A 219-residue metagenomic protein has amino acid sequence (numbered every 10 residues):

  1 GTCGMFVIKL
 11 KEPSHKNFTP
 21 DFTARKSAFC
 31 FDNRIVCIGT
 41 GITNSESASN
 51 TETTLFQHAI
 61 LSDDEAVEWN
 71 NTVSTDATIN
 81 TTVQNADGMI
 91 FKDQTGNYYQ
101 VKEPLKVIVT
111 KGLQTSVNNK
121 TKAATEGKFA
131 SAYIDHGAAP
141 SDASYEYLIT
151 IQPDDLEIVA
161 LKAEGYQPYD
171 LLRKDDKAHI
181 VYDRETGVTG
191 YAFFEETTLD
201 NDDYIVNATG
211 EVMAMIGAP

Functional and structural regions predicted by a protein language model:
G1-P219: Extended repeat-based interaction scaffolds and adjacent low-complexity, acidic/S/T/P-biased segments that form broad
